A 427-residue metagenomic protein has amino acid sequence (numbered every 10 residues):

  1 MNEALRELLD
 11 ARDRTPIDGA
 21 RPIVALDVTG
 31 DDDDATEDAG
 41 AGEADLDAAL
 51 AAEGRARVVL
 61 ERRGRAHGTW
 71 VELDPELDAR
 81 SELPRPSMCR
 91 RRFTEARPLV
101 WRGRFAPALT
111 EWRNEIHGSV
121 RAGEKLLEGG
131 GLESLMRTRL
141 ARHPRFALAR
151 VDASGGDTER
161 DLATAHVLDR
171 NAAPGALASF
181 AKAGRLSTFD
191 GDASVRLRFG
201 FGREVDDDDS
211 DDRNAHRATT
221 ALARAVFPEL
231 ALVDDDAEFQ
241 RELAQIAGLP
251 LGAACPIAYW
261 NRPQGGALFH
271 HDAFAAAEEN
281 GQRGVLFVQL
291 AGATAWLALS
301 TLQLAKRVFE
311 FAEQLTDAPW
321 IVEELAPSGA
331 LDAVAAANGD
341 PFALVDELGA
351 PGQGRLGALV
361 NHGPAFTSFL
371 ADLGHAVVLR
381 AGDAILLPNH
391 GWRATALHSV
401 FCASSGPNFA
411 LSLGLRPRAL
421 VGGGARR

Functional and structural regions predicted by a protein language model:
N2-L386, H390-R427: N-terminal accessory scaffold of Fe(II)-dependent oxygenases
